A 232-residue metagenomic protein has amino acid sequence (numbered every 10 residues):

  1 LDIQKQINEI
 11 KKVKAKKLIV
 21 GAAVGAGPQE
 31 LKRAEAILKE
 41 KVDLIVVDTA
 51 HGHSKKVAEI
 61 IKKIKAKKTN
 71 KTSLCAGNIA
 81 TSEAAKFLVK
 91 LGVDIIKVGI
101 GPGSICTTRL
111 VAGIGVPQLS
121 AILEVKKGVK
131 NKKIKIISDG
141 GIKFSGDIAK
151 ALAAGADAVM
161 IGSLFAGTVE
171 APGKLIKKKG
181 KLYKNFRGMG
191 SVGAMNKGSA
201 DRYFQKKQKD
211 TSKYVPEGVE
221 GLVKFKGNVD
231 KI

Functional and structural regions predicted by a protein language model:
L1-V13, G27-R33, T49-L74, I79-V89 (+2 more regions): Active-site-adjacent beta->alpha loops and helix N-cap segments on the catalytic face of soluble alpha/beta enzymes
I10, I37, G128-K132: Short internal alpha-helix immediately C-terminal to a glycine-rich phosphate-binding loop in Rossmann-like
V13-G21, L38-L44, G101-L110: Gly-rich Lys/Arg/Thr-decorated short loops/hinges at beta-loop-alpha junctions or inter-strand turns that position
L18-V24, I45-V47, L74-G77, I96-V98 (+2 more regions): Hydrophobic faces of well-ordered beta-strands that scaffold small-molecule active sites in alpha/beta enzyme cores
A23, K90-D94, G113-S138, I142-I232: Alpha/beta catalytic cores of nucleotide-metabolism and tRNA/nucleoside-modifying enzymes
K32-A34, K97-V98, K209: Short hydrophobic/aromatic-rich motifs at helix boundaries and adjacent loops
K39-I45, K68-K71, V89-I95, G101 (+2 more regions): Glycine-enriched alpha-helix->loop->beta-strand junction motifs that scaffold or abut catalytic
